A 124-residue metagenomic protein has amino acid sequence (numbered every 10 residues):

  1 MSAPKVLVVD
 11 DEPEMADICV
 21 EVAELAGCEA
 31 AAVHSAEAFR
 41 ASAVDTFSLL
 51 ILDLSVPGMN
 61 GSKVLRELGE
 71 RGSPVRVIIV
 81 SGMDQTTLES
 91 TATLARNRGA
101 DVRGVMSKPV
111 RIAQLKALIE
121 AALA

Functional and structural regions predicted by a protein language model:
S2-E14, C19-A23: Conserved acidic segment of CheY-like receiver
A31-L49: Acidic, metal-coordinating helix/loop segments flanking the phosphotransfer/catalytic sites of two-component signaling
H34-S35, N60-R66: Acidic catalytic/metal-coordinating carboxylates
T46-S48, R71-I78, D101-V102: His-Asp phosphorelay/catalytic-motif detector in bacterial-type signaling
D53: Active-site residues of response regulator receiver
P57: The feature encodes the CheY-like receiver
K63, M83-V105: Alpha4 helix (beta4-alpha4-beta5 surface) of REC/receiver domains from two-component response regulators
T86-T87, S107-L123: C-terminal output helix
